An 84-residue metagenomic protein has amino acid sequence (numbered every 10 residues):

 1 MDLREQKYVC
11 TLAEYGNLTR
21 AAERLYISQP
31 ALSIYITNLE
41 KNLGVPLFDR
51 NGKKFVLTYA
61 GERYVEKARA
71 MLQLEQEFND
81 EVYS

Functional and structural regions predicted by a protein language model:
D2-E5, Q29, G61: The N-cap/first-turn positions of alpha helices within or immediately adjacent to helix-turn-helix DNA-binding domains
Q6-A13, T58, V65: Hydrophobic residues on short alpha-helical segments
C10-S28: Short helix-boundary/capping micro-motifs
N17-L18, I36, R50: Helix-turn-helix DNA-binding elements, focusing on the entry/boundary residues of the two helices that contact DNA
L25-Y26, G61, A68: Hydrophobic a/d positions of heptad-repeat amphipathic alpha-helices forming coiled-coil signaling/dimerization
E40-L57: A short LG(V/I)-centered, amphipathic sequence patch enriched for acidic residue(s) preceding the LG motif
N42-L43, Y64-S84: Alpha-helical linker/hinge and terminal dimerization helices associated with HTH transcriptional regulators
